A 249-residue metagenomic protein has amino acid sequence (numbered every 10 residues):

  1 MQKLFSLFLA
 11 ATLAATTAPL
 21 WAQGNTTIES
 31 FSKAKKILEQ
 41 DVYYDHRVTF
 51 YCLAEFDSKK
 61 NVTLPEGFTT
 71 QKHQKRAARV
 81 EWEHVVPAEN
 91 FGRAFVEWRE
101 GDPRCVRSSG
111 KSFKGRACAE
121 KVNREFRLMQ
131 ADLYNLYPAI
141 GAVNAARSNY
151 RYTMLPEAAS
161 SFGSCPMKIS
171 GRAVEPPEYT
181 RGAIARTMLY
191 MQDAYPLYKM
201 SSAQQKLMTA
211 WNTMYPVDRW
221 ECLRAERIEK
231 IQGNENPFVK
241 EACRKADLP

Functional and structural regions predicted by a protein language model:
M1-F8: Bacterial N-terminal signal peptides that target proteins for export
K3, S32, Y44-D45, Y51-C52 (+5 more regions): Compositionally biased, intrinsically disordered low-complexity regions enriched in proline and serine
T17-P19: N-terminal signal peptide c-region/cleavage motif recognized by signal peptidases
Q23-R79, M208-A210, W220-E221, I228: Aromatic-lined ligand-binding clefts that engage carbohydrates, nucleic acids, or primary amines
H73-P249: Domain-level detector of nuclease and nuclease-like folds in predominantly extracellular/periplasmic contexts
